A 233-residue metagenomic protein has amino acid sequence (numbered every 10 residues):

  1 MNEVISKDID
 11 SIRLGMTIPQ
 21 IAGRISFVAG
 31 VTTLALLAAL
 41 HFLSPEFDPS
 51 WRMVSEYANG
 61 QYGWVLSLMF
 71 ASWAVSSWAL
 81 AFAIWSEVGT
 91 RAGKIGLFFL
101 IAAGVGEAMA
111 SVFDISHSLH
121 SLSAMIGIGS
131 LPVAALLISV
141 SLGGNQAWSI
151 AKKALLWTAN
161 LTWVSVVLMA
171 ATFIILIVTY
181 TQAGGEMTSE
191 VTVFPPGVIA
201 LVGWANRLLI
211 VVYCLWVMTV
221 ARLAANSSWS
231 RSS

Functional and structural regions predicted by a protein language model:
M1-I9, S230-S233: Short, intrinsically disordered terminal tails adjacent to the first/last structured region
D8-P45, W51-M53, Y57-S227: Hydrophobic, aromatic-enriched alpha-helical segments typical of multi-pass transmembrane helices
